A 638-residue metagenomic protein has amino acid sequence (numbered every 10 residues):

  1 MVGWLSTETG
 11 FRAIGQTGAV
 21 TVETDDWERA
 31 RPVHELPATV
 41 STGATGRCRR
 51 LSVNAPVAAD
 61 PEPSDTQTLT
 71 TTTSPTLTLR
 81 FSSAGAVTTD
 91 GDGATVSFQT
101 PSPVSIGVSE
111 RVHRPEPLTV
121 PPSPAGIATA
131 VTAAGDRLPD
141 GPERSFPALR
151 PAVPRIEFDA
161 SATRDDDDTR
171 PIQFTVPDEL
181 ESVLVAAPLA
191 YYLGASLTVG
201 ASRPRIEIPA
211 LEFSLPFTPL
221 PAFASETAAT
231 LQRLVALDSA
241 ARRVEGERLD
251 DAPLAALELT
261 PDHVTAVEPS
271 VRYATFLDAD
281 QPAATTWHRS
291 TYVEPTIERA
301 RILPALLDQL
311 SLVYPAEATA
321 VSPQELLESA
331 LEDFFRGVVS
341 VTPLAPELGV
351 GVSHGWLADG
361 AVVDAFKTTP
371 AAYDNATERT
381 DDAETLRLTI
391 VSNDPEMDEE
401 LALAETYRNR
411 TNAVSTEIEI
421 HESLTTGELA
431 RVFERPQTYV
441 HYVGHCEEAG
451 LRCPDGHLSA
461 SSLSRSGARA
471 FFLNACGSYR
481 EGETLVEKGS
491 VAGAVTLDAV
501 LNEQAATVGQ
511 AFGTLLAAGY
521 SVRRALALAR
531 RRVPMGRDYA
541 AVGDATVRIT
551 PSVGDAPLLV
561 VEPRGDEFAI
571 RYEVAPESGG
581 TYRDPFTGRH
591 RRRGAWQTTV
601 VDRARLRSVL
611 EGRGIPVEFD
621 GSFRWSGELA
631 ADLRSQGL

Functional and structural regions predicted by a protein language model:
M1-I106, V600, A604-L606: Long, charged/polar, low-complexity intrinsically disordered N-terminal extensions that precede catalytic
S6-E8, Q16-T17, D25-D26, D92 (+2 more regions): Acidic, contiguous N-terminal accessory segments
G43-T73, T78-R80, T88-D90, R150-P304: Long, folded non-catalytic interaction modules
E110-S145, E226-G349: Mixed-charge (acidic/basic) macromolecular-recognition segments
T175-E179, V391-P395, H421-L424, V443-H445 (+1 more regions): Structural motif
A283-Y439: A domain-level signal for caspase-like cysteine endopeptidase catalytic cores and their zymogen-processing architecture
Y439-R524, L528: Catalytic cores of nucleophile-dependent amide-cleaving enzymes
A517-L638: Caspase-like cysteine protease fold
